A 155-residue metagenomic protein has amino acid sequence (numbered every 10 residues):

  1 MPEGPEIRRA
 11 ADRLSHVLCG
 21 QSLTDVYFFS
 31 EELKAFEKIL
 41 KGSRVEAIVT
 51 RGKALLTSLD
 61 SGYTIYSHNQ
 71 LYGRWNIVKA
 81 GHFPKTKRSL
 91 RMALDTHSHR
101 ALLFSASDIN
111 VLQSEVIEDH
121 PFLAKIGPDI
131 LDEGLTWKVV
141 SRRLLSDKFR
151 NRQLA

Functional and structural regions predicted by a protein language model:
M1-Y63, P84: Extended, highly charged segments
I65-A155: Phosphate/anion-contacting hairpin/loop surfaces
